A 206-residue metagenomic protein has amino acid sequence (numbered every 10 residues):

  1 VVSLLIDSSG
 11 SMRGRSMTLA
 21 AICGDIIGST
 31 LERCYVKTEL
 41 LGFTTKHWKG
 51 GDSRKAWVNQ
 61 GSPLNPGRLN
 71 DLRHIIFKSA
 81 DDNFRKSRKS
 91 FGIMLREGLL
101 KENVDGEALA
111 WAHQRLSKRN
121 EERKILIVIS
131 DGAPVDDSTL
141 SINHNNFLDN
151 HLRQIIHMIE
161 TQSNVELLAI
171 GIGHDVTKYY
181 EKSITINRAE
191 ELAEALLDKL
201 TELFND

Functional and structural regions predicted by a protein language model:
V1-D206: Acidic, glycine-rich A-domain
